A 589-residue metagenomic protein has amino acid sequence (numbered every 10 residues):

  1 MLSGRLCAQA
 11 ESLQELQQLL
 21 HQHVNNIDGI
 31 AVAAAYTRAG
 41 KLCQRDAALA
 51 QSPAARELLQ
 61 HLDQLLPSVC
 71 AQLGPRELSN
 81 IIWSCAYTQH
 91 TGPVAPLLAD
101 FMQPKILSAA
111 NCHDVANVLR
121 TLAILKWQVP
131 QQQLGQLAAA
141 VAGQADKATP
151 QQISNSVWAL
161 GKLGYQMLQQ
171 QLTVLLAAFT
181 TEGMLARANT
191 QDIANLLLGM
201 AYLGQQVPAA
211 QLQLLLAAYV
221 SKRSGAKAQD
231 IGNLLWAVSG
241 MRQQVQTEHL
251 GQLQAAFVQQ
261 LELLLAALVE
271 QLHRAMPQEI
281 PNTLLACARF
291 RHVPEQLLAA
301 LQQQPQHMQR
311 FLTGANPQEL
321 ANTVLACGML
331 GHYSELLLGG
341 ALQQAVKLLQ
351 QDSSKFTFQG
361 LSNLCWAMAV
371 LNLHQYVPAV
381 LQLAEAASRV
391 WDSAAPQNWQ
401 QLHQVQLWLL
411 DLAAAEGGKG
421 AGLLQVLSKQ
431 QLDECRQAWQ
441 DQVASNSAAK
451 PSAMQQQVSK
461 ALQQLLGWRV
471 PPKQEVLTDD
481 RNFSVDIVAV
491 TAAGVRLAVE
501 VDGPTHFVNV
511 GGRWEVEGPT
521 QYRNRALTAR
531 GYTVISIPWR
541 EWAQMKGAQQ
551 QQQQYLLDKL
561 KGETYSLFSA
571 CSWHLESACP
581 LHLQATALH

Functional and structural regions predicted by a protein language model:
M1-H589: Eukaryotic RNA-binding helical-repeat scaffolds
